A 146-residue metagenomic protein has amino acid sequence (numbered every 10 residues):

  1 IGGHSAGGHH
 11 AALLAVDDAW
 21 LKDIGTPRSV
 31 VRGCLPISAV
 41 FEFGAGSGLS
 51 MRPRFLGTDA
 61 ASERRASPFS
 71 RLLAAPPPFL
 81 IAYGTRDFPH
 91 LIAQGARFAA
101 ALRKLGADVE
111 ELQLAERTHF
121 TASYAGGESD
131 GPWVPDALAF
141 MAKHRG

Functional and structural regions predicted by a protein language model:
I1-L49: Primarily recognizes the serine-hydrolase "nucleophile elbow" in alpha/beta-hydrolase and SGNH/GDSL folds
V16, A39-R71, P77: Mobile cap/lid helix-loop segments that gate and shape the active-site cleft of serine hydrolases
P27-S29, L72-A75: Short, conserved loop/helix-junction motifs that constitute active-site signature segments in enzyme catalytic cores
V30-R32, P77-P78, A107: Loop/turn elements at helix/coil->beta-strand transitions in domains of secreted/extracellular proteins
A39, Y83-G84: Cell-envelope and extracellular/periplasmic
F43, R86-H90: Acidic catalytic loop of the alpha/beta-hydrolase fold
A75, I81-Y83: Short beta-strand/loop motif that positions the catalytic acidic residue of the alpha/beta-hydrolase fold
A82, I92-A99, R103-G146: C-terminal catalytic histidine-bearing segment of alpha/beta-hydrolase fold enzymes
